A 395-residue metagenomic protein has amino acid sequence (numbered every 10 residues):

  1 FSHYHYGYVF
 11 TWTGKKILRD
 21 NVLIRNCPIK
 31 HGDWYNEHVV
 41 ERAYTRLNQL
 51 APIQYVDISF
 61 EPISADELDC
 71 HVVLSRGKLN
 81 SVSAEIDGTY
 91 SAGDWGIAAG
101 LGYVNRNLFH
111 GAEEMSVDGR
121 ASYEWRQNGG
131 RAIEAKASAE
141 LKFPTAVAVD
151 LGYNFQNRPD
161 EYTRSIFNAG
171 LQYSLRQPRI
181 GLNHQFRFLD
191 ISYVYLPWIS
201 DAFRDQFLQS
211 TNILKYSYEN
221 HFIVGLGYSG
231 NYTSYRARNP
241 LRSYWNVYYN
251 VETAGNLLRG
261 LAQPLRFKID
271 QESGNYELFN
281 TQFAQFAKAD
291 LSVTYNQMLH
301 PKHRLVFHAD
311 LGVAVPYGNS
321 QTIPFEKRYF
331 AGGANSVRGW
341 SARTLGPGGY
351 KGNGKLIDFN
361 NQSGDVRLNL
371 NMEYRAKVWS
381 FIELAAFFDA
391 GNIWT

Functional and structural regions predicted by a protein language model:
F1-H3, N107: Long intrinsically disordered, low-complexity regions that are acidic and Ser/Thr-rich
S2, V9-L23: Flexible hinge/switch segments at interdomain interfaces of large molecular machines
Y4-Y6, N26, K30-H31, L47 (+1 more regions): Long alpha-helical, hydrophobic tracts
Y6-T13, D87-G93, F186-K377, F381 (+1 more regions): C-terminal outer-membrane beta-barrel translocator/porin domains of Gram-negative envelope proteins and their
K16-R19, D33-N246, R338-G339, L345 (+1 more regions): Gram-negative/organellar outer-membrane beta-barrel architecture
L18-R19, L23-I29, R126, S138-R158 (+2 more regions): A short, hydrophobic secondary-structure junction motif
R126, W394-T395: Short active-site-adjacent structural elements
